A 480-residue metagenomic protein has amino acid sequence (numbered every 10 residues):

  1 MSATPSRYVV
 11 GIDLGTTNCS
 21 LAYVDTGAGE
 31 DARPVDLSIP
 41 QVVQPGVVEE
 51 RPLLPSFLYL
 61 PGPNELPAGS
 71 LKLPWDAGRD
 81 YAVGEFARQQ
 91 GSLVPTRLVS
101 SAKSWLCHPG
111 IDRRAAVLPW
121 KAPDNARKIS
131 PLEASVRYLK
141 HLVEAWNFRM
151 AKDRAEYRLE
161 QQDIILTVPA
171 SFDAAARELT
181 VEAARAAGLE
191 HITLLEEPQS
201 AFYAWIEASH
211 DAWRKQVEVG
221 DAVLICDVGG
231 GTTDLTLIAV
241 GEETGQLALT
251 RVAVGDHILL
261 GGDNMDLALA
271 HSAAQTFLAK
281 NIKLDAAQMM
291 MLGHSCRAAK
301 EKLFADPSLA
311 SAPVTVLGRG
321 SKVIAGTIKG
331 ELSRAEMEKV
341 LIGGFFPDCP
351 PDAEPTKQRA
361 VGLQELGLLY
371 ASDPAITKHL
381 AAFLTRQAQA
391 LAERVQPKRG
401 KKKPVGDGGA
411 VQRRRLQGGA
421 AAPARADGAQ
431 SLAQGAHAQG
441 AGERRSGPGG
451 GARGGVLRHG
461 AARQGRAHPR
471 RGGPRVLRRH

Functional and structural regions predicted by a protein language model:
M1-R7, L194-C226, A388, R394-R399 (+1 more regions): Conserved phosphate-binding catalytic cores of ATP/NTP-utilizing and phosphoryl-transfer enzymes
S2-A32, A102, H210-R251, C296 (+1 more regions): Gly/Thr-rich phosphate-binding beta-strand-loop-beta motif of the actin/hexokinase/Hsp70
A3-S6, L14-T16, L37, V217-G220 (+4 more regions): Acidic, glycine/GT-rich loop-and beta-edge segments that sit at the periphery of enzyme/chaperone cores
P34-A186, E196, L267-A312, L317 (+1 more regions): Phosphate-binding loop and its immediate beta->loop->alpha context in nucleotide/phosphate-handling enzymes
R137-E156, A204-Q216, G344-V405, A424 (+1 more regions): Phosphate/ATP-binding catalytic cores across multiple sugar-kinase/actin-like superfamilies, primarily ASKHA
I164-L179, M291, L317-K322, K329-G330 (+3 more regions): Glycine-rich phosphate-binding loops at beta-strand->alpha-helix junctions
A187-S200, L369, R425-A452: Conserved phosphate-binding/catalytic loops in two-lobed NTP-binding clefts
E190, G318-A390, Q464-H480: Acidic low-complexity intrinsically disordered segments
